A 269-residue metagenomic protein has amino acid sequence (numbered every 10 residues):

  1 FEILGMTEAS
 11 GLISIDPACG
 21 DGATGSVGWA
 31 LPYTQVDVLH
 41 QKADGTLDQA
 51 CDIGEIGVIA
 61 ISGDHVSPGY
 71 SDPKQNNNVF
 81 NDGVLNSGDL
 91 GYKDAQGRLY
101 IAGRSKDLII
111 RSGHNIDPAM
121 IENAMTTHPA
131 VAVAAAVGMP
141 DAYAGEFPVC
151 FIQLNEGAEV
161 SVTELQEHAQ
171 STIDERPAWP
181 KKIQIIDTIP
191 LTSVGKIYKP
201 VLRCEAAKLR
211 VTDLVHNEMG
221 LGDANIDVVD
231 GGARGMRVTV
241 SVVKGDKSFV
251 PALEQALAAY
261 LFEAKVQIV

Functional and structural regions predicted by a protein language model:
F1, D37, I183-I186, Q267: General small-molecule cofactor/ligand-binding pocket signal
F1-A23, Q35: Gly/Ser/Thr-rich phosphate-binding loop
G5, G63, P68-P73, L90-A178 (+3 more regions): AMP-binding/adenylate-forming catalytic core of the ANL superfamily
G25-L31, A50, F80-G83: Short Gly/Pro-enriched turn/cap motifs at secondary-structure boundaries
P32-V36, G57, P148, K181: Change "...and in nucleic-acid phosphodiester-cleaving endonucleases..." to "...and in nucleic-acid processing enzymes
D37-A60, A95-Q96, A158-V162: Conserved beta-loop-beta connector loops within the AMP-binding
N76: His/Asp/Glu-rich metal-coordinating catalytic cores of metallo-dependent phosphodiesterases/hydrolases acting on
